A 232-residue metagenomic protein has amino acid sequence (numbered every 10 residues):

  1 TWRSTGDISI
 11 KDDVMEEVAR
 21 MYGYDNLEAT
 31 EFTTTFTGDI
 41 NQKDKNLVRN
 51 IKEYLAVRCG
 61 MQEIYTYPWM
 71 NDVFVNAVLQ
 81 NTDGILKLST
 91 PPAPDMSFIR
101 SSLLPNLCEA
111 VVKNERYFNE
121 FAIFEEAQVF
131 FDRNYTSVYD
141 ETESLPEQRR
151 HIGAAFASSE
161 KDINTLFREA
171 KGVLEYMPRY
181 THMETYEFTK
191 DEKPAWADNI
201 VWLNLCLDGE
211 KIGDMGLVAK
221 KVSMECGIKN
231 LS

Functional and structural regions predicted by a protein language model:
T1-S232: Extended beta-strand-rich architecture
